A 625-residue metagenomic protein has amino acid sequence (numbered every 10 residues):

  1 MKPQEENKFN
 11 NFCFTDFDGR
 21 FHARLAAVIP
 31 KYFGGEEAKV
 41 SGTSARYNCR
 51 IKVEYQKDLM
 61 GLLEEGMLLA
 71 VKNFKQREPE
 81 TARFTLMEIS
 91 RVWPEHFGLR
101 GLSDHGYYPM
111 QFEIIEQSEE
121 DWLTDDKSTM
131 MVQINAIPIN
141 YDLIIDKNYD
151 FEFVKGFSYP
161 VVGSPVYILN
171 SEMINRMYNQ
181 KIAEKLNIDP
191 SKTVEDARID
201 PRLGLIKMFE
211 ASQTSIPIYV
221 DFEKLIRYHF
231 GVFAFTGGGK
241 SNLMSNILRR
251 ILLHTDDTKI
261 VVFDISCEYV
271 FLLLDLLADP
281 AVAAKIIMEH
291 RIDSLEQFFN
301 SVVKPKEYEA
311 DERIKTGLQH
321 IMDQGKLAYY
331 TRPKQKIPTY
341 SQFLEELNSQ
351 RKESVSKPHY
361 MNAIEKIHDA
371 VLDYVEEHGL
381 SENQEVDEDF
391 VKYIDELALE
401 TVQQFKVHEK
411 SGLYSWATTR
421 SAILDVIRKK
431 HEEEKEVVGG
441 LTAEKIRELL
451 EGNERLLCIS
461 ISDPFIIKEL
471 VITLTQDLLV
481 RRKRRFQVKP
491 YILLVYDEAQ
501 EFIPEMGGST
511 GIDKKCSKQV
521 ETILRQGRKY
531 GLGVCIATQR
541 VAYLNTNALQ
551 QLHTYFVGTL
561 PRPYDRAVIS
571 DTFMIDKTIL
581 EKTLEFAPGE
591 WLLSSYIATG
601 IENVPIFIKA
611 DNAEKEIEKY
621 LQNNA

Functional and structural regions predicted by a protein language model:
M1-A234, I247, V488, E505-G508 (+1 more regions): Basic- and hydrophobic-enriched, low-structure N-terminal and domain-boundary segments that flank ATP-binding catalytic
G98-R100, Y269-L273, L295-Q297, F502-E505 (+3 more regions): Switch/connector loops and helix/strand junctions flanking conserved nucleotide-binding motifs in nucleotide-processing
E195-I226, R420, R428-L457: The Walker A/P-loop phosphate-binding site
R202-S294, T546, A567-V568, L593: Glycine-rich phosphate-binding loop of nucleotide-binding enzymes
E289-E434: Helical/strand "switch-coupling" subdomains that flank nucleotide/phosphate-binding cores, especially in P-loop NTPases
S462-T578: Conserved P-loop NTPase motor cores
I575-P588: Conserved C-terminal "switch" segment of AAA+ ATPases
E590-A625: Conserved P-loop NTPase motor module
